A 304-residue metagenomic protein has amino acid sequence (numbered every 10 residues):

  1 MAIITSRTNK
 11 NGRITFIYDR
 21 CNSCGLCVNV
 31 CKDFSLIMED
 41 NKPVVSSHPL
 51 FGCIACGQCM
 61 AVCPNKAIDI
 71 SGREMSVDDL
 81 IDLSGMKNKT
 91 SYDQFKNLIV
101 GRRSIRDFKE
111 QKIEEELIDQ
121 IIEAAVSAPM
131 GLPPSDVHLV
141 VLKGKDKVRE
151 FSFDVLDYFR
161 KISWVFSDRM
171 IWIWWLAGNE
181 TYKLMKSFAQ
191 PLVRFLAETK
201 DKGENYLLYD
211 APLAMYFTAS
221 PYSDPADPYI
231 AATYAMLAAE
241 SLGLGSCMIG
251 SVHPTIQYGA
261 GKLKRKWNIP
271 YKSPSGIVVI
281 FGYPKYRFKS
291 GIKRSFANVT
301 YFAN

Functional and structural regions predicted by a protein language model:
A2-N304: Acidic, surface-exposed loops and disordered segments
